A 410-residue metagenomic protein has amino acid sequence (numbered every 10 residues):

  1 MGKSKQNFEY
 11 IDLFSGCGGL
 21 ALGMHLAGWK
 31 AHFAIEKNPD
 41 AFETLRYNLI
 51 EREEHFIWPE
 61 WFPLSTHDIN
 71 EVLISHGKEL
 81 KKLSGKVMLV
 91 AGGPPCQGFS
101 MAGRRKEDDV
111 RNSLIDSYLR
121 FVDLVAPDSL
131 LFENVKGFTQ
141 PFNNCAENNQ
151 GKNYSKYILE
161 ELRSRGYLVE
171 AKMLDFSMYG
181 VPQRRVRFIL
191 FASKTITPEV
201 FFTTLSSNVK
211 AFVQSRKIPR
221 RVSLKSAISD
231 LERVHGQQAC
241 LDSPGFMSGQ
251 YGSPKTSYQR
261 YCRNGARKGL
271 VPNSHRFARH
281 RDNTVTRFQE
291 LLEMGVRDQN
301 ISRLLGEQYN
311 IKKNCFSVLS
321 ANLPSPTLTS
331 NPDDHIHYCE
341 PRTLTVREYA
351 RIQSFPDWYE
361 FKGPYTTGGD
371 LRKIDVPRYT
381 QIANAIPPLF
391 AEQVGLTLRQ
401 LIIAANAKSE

Functional and structural regions predicted by a protein language model:
G2-S129, V135-K156: Core alpha/beta nucleotide-donor-binding catalytic domains of modification enzymes
G18, P39, E43, D116 (+8 more regions): A structural signal for well-ordered alpha-helical segments within the folded catalytic domains of diverse enzymes
W29, R184-R185, A321-P324: Short, well-ordered loop/turn elements at secondary-structure boundaries
H76-S84, F99-L305: Class I S-adenosyl-L-methionine
P95-Q97, V135, T195, D333 (+1 more regions): Short connector loops/turns at beta-strand edges and beta->alpha or beta->beta junctions
S248-E410: C-terminal target-recognition/interaction regions appended to catalytic cores
